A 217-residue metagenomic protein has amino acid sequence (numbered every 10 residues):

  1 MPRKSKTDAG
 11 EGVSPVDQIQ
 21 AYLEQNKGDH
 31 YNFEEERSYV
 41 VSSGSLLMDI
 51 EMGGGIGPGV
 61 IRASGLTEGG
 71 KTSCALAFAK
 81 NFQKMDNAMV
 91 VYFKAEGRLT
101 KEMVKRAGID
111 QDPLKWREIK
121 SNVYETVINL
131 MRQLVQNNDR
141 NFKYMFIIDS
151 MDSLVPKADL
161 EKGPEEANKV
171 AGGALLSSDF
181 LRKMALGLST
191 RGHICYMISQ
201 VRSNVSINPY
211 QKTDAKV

Functional and structural regions predicted by a protein language model:
R3-L114, I128-Q136: The Walker A/P-loop phosphate-binding site
A88-M89, N141-M145, T190-M197: Loop/turn-to-beta-strand initiation segments
F93, L114, K143, M151-D152 (+1 more regions): Intrinsically disordered, low-complexity linker/loop segments enriched in Gly/Pro and charged/polar residues
E96-T100, N122-E125, M151-V155, S178 (+2 more regions): Conserved nucleotide-binding/hydrolysis micro-motifs of P-loop NTPases
L114-Y124, D159-L176, P209-A215: Flexible beta-alpha connector loops of hexameric P-loop NTPases
I128-R140, G163, Q211-A215: Conserved RecA-like ASCE ATPase "motif II neighborhood" in helicase/translocase motors
V170-V217: Phosphate-binding/switch region of NTP-binding enzymes
